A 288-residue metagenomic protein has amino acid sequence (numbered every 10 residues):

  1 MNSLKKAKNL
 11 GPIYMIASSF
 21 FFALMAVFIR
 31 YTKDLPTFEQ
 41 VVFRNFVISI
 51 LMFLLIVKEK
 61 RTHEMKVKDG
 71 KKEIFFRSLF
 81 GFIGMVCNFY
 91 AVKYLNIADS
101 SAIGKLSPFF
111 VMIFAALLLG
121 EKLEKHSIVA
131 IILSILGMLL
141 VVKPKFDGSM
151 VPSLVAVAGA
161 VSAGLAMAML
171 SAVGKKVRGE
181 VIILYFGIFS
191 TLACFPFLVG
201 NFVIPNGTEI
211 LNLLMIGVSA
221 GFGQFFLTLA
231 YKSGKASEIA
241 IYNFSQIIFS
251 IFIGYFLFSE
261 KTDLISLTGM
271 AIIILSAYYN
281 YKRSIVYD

Functional and structural regions predicted by a protein language model:
M1-E39, D147-A172, N212: Glycine-/small-residue-enriched transmembrane alpha-helix faces in small-molecule transporters and effluxers
M1-F20, I50-F76, K125, K175-V177 (+3 more regions): Membrane-interface interhelical linkers
F20-L24, F28, F75-Y90, V157-M169 (+3 more regions): Hydrophobic alpha-helical transmembrane segments of multi-pass membrane transport proteins, especially secondary
T37-I48, Y90-S107, S149-S162, N206-A220 (+1 more regions): Structural signature of hydrophobic alpha-helical transmembrane segments
F46-I50, I135, T191-L192, I248 (+1 more regions): Small-residue-rich packing faces within the transmembrane alpha-helices of Major Facilitator Superfamily
Y90, S107-V129, I248-L267: C-terminal transmembrane-helix exit sites in multi-pass transporters
S100-L106, V173, V177-F189, Q224-Y255: Helix-helix packing/entry segments at the starts of transmembrane helices
F244, I248-D288: C-terminal-most transmembrane helix of multi-pass membrane proteins
